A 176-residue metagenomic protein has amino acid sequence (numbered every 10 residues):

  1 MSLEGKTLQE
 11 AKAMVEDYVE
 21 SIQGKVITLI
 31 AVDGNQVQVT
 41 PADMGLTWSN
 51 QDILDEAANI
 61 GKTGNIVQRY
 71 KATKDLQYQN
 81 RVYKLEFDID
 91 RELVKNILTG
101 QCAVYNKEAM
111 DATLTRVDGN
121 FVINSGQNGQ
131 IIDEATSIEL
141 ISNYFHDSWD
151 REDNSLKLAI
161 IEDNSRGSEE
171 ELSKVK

Functional and structural regions predicted by a protein language model:
M1-K176: Surface-exposed, secretory/extracytoplasmic low-complexity segments enriched in Ser/Thr/Asn/Gly/Pro
